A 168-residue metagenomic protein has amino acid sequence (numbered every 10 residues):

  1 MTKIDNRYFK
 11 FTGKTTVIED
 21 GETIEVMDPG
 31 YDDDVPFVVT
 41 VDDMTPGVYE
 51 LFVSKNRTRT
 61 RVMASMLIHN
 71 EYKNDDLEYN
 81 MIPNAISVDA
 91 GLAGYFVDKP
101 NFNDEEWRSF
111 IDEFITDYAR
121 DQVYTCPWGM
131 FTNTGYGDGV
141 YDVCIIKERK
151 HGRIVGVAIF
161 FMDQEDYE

Functional and structural regions predicted by a protein language model:
M1-E168: Intrinsically disordered, low-complexity acidic regions enriched in Pro/Ser/Thr
